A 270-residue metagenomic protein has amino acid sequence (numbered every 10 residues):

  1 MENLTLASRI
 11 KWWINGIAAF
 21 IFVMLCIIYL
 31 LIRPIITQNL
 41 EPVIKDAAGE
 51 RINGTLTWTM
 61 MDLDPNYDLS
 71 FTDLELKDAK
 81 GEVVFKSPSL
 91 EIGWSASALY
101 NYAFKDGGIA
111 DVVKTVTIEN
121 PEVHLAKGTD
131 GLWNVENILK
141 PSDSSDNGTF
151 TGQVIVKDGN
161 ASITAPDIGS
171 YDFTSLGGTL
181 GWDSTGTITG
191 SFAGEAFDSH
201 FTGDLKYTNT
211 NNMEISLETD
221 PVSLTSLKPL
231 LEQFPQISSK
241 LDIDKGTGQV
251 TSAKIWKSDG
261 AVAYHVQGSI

Functional and structural regions predicted by a protein language model:
M1-R51: N-terminal type II signal-anchor transmembrane helix that functions as the membrane-insertion/stop-transfer segment
E2-A7, D73-T179, L224-I237: Secondary-structure transition motifs
E50-K80: N-terminal leader/targeting pre-sequences
T55-W58, S175, I188-T189, F201-T202 (+2 more regions): Short structured motifs
Y67, E82, I168-S170, E195-F201: Solvent-exposed loop/turn segments connecting transmembrane beta-strands in outer-membrane beta-barrel proteins
T72-K77, G190-A196: Short beta-strand segments that buttress and anchor functional surface loops
N120, A196, N209, P221-S223 (+1 more regions): Transmembrane beta-strands of outer-membrane beta-barrel pores
E136-I168, D172, G186-E195, G246-I270: Solvent-exposed beta-strand/coil patches in large extracellular/periplasmic or lumenal scaffold regions
